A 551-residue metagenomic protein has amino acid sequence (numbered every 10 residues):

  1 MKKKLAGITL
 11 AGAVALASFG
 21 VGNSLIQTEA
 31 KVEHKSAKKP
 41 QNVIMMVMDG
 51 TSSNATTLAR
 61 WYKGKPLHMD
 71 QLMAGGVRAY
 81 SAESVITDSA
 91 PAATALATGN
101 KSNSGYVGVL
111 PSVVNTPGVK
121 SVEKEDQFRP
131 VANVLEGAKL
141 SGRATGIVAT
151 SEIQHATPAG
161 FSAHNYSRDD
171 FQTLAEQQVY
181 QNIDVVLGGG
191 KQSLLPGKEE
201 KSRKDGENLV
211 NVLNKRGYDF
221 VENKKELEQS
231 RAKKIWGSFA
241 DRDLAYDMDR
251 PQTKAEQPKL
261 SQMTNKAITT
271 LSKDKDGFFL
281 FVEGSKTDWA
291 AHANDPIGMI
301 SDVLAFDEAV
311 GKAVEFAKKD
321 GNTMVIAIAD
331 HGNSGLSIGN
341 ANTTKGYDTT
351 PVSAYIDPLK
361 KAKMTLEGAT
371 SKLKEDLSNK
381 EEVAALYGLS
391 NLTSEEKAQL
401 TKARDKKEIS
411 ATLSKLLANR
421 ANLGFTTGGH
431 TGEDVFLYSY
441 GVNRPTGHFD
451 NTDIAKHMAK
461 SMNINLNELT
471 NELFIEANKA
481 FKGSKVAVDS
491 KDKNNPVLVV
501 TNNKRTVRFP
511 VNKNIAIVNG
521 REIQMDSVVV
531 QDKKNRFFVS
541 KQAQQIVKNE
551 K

Functional and structural regions predicted by a protein language model:
M1-I26: Sec-dependent N-terminal signal peptides of Gram-positive bacterial secreted proteins and lipoproteins
G22, G146, W236-G237: Glycine-centered structural positions embedded in regular secondary structure
L25-K39: N-terminal, intrinsically disordered, polar/charged segments of Gram-positive cell-envelope systems that serve as
P40-N42, T51-T56, W61-T94, N103 (+4 more regions): A post-motif C-terminal structural segment
V43-G50, A55, R60, Q127-S141: Active-site-adjacent structural elements in enzyme catalytic domains
K101-E176, N182: Extracytoplasmic mature domains of secreted/periplasmic and thylakoid-lumen proteins
